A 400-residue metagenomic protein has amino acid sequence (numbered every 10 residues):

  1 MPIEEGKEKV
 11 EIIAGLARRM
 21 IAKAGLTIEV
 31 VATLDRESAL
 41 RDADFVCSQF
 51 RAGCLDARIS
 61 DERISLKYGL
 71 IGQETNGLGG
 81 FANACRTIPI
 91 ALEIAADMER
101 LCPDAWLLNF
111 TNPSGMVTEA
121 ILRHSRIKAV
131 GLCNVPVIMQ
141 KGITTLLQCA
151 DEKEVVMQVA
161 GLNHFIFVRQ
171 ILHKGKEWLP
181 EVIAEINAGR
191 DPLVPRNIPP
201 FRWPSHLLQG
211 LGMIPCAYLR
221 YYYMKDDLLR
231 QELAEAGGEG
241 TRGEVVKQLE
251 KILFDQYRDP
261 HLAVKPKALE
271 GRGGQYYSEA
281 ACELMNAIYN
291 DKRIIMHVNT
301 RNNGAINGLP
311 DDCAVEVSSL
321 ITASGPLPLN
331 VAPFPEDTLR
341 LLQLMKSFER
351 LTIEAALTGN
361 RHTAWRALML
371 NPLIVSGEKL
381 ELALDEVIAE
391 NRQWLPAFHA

Functional and structural regions predicted by a protein language model:
M1-E5, V31-L34, N109-F110, V156-G161: Extended hydrophobic secondary-structure segments that form protein cores and membrane-embedded regions
M1-G25: Glycine-rich phosphate-binding loop and adjoining beta1-alpha1-beta2 segment of Rossmann-like nucleotide-binding folds
A22-V31, K153: A short helix-to-beta-strand connector/capping loop
E29-R41: Short acidic low-complexity segments
L40, D44-F50: N-terminal Rossmann-like NAD(P) cofactor-binding module of classical short-chain dehydrogenase/reductase
A52-H124: Rossmann-fold NAD(P)-binding glycine/threonine-rich loop
W106, F110-G175: Rossmann-fold dinucleotide-binding core
Q148-A400: Long, compositionally biased stretches enriched for glycine and/or charged residues
